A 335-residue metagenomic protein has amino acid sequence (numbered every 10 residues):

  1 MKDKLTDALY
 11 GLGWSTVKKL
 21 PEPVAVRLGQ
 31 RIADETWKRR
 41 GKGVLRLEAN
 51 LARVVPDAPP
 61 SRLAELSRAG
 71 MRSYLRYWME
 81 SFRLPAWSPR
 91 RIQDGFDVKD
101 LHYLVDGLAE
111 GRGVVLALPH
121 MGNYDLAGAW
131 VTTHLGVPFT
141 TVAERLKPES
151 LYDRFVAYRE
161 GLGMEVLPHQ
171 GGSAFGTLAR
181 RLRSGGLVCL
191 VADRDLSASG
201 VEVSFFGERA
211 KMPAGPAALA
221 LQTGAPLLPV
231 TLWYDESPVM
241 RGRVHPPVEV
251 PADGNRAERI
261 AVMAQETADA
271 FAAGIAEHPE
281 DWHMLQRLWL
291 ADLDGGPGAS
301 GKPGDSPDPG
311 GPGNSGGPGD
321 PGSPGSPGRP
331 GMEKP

Functional and structural regions predicted by a protein language model:
M1-L118, L135, R154, G161-G163: Membrane-anchoring hydrophobic helices of lipid-metabolizing enzymes
K2-L5, Q30, T36, R68 (+4 more regions): Non-catalytic C-terminal accessory region of glycerolipid acyltransferases and related lyso-lipid remodeling enzymes
W14, E48-A49, A129, V156 (+3 more regions): Short glycine-/small-residue-rich flexible loop motifs, especially phosphate/cofactor-binding loops
L45, H102, D125-L126, Y152-D153 (+3 more regions): Residue-level marker for well-ordered alpha-helical positions
S61-R62, V142, H169, V230 (+1 more regions): Residue-level detector of family-conserved "landmark" positions at structurally sensitive sites
D94-V98, M121, P148, P168-G172 (+2 more regions): A conditional alpha-helix N-cap/helix-loop micro-motif detector
E110-G171, S184, A198-V201, F205: Catalytic core of membrane glycerolipid acyltransferases/transacylases, capturing the structured, soluble-facing
